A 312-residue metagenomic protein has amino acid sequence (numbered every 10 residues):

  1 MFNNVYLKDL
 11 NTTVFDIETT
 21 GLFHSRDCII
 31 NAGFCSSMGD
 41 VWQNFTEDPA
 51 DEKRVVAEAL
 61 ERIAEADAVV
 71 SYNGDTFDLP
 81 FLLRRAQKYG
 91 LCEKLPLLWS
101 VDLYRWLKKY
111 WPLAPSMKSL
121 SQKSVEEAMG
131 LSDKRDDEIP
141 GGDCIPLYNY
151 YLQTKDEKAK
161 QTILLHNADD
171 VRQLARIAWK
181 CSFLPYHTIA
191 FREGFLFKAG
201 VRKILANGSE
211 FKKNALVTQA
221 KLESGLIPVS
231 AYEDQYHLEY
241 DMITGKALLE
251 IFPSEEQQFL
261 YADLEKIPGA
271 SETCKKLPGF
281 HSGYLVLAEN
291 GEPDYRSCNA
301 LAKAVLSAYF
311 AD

Functional and structural regions predicted by a protein language model:
M1-I29, F34-D312: DEDD superfamily 3′-5′ metal-dependent exonuclease/proofreading module
